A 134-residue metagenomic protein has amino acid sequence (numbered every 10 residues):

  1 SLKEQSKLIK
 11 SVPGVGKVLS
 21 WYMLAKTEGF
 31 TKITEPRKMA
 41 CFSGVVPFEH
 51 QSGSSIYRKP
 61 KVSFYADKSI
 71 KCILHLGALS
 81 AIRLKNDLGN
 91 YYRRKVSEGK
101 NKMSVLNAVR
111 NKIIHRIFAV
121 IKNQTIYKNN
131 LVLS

Functional and structural regions predicted by a protein language model:
S1-S134: A detector of single, family-specific signature residues that are central to catalytic or substrate-handling motifs
